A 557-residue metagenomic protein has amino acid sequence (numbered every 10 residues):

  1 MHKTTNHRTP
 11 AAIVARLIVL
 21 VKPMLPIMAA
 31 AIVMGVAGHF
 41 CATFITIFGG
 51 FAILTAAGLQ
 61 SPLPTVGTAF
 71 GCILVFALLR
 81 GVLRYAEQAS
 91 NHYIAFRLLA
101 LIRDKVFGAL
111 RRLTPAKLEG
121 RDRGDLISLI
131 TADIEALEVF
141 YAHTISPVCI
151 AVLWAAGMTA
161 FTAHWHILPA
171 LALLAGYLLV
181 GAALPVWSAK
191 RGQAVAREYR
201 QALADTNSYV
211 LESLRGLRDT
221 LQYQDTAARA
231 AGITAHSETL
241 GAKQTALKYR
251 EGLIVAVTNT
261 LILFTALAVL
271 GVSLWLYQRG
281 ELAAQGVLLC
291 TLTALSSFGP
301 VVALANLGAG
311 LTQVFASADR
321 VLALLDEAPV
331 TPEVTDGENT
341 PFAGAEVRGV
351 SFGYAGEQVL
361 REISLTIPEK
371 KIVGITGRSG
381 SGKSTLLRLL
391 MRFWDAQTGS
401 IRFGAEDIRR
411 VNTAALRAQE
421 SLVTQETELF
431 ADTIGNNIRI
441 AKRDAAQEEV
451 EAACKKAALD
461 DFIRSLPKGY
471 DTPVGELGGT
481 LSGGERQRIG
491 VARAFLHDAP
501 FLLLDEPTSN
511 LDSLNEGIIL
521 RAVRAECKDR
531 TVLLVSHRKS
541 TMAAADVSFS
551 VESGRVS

Functional and structural regions predicted by a protein language model:
M1-A42, P62-A69, E87, N91 (+11 more regions): Membrane-integrated ABC transporters
H2-T9, S90, F96, D104-S128 (+6 more regions): Short intracellular "coupling" helices and adjacent cytoplasmic loop segments at the cytosolic face of multi-pass
I18-P26, R112-L118, A132-Y141, I145 (+11 more regions): An intracellular "coupling" helix at the cytosolic face of ABC transporter transmembrane type-1 domains
P23, I27-F40, H143-E198, G271-A283: Transmembrane helices of ABC transporter permease
M28-L83, H164-L168, E281-A284: Transmembrane helix-loop-helix hairpins at lipid-water interfaces of multipass membrane proteins, especially the type-1
T55-G71, F161-G176, L253-D319, L324-L325: Helix-loop-helix
A89-G108, C149-I150, L173-R218, D225 (+5 more regions): Cytoplasmic coupling helices
T340-S557: ABC-type nucleotide-binding domain
